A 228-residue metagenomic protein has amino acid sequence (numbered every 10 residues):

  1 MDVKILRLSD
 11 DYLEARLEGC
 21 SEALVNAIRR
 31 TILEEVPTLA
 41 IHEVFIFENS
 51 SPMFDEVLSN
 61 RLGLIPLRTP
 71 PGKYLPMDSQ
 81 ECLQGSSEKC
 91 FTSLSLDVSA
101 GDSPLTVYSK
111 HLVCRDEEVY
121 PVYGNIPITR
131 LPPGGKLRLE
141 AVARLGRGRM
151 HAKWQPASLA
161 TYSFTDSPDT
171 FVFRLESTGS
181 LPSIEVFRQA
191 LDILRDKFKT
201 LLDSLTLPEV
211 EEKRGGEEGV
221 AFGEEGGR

Functional and structural regions predicted by a protein language model:
M1-R228: Protein-protein interaction/assembly regions in multi-subunit complexes
